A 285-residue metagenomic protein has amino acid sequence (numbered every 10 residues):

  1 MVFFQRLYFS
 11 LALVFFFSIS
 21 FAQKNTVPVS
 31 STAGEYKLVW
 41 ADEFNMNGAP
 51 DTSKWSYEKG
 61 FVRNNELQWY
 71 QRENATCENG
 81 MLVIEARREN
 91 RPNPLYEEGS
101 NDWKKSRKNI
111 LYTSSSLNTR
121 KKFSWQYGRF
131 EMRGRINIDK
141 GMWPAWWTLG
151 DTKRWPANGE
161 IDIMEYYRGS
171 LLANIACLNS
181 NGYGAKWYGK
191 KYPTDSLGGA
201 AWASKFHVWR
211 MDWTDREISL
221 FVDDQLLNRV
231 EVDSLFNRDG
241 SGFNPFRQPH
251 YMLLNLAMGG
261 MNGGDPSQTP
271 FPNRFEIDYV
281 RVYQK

Functional and structural regions predicted by a protein language model:
M1-N25: Bacterial Sec-dependent N-terminal signal peptides
Q23-K285: GH16 jelly-roll
